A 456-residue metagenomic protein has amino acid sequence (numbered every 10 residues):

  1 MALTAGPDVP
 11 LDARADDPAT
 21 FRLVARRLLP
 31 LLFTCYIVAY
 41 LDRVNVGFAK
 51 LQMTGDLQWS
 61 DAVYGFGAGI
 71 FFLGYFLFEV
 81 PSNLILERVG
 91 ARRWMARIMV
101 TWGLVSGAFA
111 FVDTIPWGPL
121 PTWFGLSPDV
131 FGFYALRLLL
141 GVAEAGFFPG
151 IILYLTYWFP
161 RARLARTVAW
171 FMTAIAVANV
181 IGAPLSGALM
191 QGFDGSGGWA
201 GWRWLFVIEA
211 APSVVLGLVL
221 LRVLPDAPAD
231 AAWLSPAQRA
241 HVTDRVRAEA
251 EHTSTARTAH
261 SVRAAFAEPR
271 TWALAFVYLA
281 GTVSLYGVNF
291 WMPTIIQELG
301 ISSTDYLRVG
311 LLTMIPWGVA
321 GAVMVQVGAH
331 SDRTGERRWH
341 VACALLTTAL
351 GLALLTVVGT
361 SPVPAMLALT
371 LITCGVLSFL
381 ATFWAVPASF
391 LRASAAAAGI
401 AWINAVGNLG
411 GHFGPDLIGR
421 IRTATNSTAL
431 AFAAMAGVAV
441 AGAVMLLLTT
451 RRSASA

Functional and structural regions predicted by a protein language model:
V46-G47, R263-M324, L380, W384 (+1 more regions): Extracytoplasmic gate region of multi-pass secondary transporters
L77-W117, V130: Conserved MFS/SLC helix-loop-helix module at the cytosolic interface between two early adjacent transmembrane helices
F78-G90, V323-E336: Helix-to-loop junctions at the C-terminal end of transmembrane segments in multipass secondary transporters
M95, F133, H340-V341: Primarily marks hydrophobic transmembrane alpha-helices of the MFS/SLC 12-helix fold
V100-L126, T347-T360: C-terminal ends and interior cores of transmembrane alpha-helices in multi-pass membrane transporters/permeases
L136-T173: Cytoplasmic helix-loop-helix junction between adjacent transmembrane helices in 12-TM secondary transporters
V168-M190, P212-S213, N404-G414: Glycine-rich segments within core transmembrane alpha-helices of 12-TM secondary carriers
R337-V386: C-terminal transmembrane helical hairpin of 12-TM major facilitator-type secondary transporters
